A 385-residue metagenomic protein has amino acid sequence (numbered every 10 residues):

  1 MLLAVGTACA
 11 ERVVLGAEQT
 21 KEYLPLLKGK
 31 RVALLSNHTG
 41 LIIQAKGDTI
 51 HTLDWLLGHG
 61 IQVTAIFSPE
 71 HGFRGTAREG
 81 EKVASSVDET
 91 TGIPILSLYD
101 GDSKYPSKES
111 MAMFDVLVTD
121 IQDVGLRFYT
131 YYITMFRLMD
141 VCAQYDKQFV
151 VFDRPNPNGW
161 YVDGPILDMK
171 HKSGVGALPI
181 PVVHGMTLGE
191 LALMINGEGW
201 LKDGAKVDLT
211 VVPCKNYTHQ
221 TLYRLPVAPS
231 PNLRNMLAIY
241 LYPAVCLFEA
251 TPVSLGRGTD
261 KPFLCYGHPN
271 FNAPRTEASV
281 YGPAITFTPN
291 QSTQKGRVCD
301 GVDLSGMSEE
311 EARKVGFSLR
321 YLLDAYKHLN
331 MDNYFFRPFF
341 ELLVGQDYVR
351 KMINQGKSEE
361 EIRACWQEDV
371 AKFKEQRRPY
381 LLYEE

Functional and structural regions predicted by a protein language model:
M1-R12: Bacterial Sec-dependent N-terminal signal peptides
Q62-E70, F152: Short internal beta-strands
R74-E79, V150-K172: Glycine-rich, charge-decorated loop segments at or immediately adjacent to ligand/cofactor-binding or catalytic sites
A84-F114, L126: Glycine-rich oxoanion-binding loops at beta->alpha junctions
D123-M135: Glycine/threonine-rich flexible loop motifs
K172-A244: Conserved anion/nucleotide-ligand pocket segment
K215-K295: Glycine-rich, aromatic-lined ligand/substrate-binding cores of catalytic and carbohydrate-binding domains
P262-Q367, E385: Conserved functional hotspot residues or short segments at active or partner-binding sites across diverse domains
